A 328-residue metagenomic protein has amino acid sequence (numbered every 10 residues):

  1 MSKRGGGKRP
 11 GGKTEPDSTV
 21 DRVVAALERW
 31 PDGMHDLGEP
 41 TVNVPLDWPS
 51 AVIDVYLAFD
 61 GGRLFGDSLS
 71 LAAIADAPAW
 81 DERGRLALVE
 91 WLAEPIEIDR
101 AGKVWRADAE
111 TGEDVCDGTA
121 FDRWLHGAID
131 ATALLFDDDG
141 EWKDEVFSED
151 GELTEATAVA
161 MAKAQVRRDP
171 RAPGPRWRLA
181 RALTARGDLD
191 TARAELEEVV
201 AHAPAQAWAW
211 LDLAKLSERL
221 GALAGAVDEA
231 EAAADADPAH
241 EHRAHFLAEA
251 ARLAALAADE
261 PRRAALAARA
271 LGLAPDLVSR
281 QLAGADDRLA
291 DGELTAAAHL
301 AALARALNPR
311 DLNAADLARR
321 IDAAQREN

Functional and structural regions predicted by a protein language model:
M1-K103, L135-D190, A201-A205, W210 (+6 more regions): A surface-exposed partner-binding patch
W105-D139: Compact, glycine/acidic-enriched structural inserts
Q165, E198-V199, A232-A233, R269-A270 (+1 more regions): Canonical positions in the second alpha-helix
R178, D212, F246-E249, A283 (+1 more regions): Canonical tetratricopeptide repeat
R181, K215, E249-R252, D286 (+1 more regions): Residue-level recognition of tetratricopeptide repeat
